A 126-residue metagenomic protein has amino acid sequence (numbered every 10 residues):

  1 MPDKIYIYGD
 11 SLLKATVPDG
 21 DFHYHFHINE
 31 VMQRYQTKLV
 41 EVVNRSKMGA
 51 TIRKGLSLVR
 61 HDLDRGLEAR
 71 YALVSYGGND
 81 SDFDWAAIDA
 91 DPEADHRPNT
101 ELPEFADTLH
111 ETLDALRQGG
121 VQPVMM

Functional and structural regions predicted by a protein language model:
M1-M48, D62-E68: Serine-esterase "nucleophile elbow" of acetyl-processing enzymes
L13, A50, G78-S81: Short, solvent-exposed loop/turn segments at secondary-structure junctions
T16-V17, R53, F83: Short N-terminal helix/helix-N-cap motif within the alpha/beta-hydrolase-1
K38, L56-M126: Alpha-helical cap/lid subdomain in secreted, periplasmic, or secretory-pathway luminal O-acyl-processing enzymes
M48-I52, L102: Short, flexible loop segments at the rims of nucleotide/cofactor-binding pockets, characterized by
